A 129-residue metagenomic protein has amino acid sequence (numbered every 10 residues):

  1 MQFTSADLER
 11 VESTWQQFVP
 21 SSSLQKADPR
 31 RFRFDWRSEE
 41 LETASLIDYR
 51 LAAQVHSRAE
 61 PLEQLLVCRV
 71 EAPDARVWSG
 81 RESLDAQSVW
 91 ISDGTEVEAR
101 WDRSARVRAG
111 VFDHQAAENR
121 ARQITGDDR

Functional and structural regions predicted by a protein language model:
M1-R31, V77-R129: Alpha-helical bundle regulatory/interaction domains
F3, A27-R33, E40-P61: Conserved short histidine dyad/triad with adjacent acidic residue
R37-S38, R81: Short secondary-structure boundary/capping segments
S38, L46-D48, V67-R69, V89-I91 (+1 more regions): Conserved hydrophobic/aromatic beta-strand scaffold that supports enzyme active sites
E42, P73-D74, Q87: Generic hydrophobic/packing signal
L51-G80, T95, H114: Glycine- and acidic-residue-biased ligand/ion/polar-headgroup-sensing regions
